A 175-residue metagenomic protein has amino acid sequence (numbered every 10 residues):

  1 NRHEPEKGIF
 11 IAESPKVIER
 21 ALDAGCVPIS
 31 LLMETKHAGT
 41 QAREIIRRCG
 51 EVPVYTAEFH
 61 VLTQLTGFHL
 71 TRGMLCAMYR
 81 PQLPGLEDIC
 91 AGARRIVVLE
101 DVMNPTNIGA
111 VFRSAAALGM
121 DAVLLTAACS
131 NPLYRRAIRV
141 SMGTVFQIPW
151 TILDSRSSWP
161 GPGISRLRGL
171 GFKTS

Functional and structural regions predicted by a protein language model:
N1-R43, C129-S130: Boundary-proximal intrinsically disordered activation/regulatory segments immediately upstream of a helical core
E6-I9, V27-L31, E51-P53, D121-V123 (+1 more regions): Short active-site oxyanion
I18, A42-I46, W159-I164: Short amphipathic alpha-helical segments and helix-helix/interface helices
D23, Q82-S175: RNA substrate-binding interface of SAM-dependent RNA methyltransferases
G39, H60-L65, S155-P162: A short acidic, often aromatic-flanked loop/helix-cap motif at beta-alpha or helix-coil junctions that lines enzyme
E44-C49, V140-T144: Short, conserved catalytic or adaptor-binding loops enriched in Gly and charged residues
I46-Y79: Glycine/small-residue-rich loop that forms an oxyanion/phosphate-binding "nest" at active or ligand-binding sites
